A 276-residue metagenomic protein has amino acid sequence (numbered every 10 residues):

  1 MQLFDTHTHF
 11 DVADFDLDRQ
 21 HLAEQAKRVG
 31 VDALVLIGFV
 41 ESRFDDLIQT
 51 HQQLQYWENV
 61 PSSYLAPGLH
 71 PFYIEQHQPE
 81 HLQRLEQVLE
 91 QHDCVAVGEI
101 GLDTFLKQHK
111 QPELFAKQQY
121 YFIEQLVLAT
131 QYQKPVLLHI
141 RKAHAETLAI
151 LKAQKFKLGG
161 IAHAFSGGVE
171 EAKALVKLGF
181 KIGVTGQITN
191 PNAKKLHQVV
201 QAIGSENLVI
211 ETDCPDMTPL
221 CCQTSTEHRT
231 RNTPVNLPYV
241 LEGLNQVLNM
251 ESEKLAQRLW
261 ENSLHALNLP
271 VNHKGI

Functional and structural regions predicted by a protein language model:
M1-I276: Mid-domain alpha/beta scaffold segments of enzyme catalytic cores
